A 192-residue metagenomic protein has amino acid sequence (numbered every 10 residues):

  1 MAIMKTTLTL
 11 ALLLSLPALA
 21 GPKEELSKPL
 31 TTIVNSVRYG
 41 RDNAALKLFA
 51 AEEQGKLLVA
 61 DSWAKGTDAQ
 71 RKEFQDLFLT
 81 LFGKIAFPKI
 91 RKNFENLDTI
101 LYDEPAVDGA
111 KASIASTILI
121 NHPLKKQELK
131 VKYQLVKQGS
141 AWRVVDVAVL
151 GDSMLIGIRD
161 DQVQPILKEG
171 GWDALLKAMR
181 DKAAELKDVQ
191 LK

Functional and structural regions predicted by a protein language model:
M1-I3: N-terminal secretory signal peptides that target proteins for export/translocation
T6-L16: Sec-dependent N-terminal signal peptides
L14, E52, D61, F78 (+3 more regions): Alpha-helix boundary/capping residues
L19: Catalytic domains that recognize anionic headgroups
P22-N93: Early exported N-terminus immediately downstream of N-terminal targeting peptides
Q75-L79, G83-K130, M179-K192: Surface-exposed, charged secondary-structure patches
E128-I158: Short beta-strand edge/turn micro-motifs at domain boundaries
V147-K192: Low-complexity, intrinsically disordered terminal/linker segments enriched in charged and Gly/Pro repeats
